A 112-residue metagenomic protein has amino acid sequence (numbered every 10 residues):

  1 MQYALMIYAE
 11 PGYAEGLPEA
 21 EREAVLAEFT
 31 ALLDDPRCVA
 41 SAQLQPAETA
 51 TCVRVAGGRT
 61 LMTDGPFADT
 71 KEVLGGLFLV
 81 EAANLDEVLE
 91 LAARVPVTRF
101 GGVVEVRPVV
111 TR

Functional and structural regions predicted by a protein language model:
M1-R112: Conserved, structured core segments of small domains
